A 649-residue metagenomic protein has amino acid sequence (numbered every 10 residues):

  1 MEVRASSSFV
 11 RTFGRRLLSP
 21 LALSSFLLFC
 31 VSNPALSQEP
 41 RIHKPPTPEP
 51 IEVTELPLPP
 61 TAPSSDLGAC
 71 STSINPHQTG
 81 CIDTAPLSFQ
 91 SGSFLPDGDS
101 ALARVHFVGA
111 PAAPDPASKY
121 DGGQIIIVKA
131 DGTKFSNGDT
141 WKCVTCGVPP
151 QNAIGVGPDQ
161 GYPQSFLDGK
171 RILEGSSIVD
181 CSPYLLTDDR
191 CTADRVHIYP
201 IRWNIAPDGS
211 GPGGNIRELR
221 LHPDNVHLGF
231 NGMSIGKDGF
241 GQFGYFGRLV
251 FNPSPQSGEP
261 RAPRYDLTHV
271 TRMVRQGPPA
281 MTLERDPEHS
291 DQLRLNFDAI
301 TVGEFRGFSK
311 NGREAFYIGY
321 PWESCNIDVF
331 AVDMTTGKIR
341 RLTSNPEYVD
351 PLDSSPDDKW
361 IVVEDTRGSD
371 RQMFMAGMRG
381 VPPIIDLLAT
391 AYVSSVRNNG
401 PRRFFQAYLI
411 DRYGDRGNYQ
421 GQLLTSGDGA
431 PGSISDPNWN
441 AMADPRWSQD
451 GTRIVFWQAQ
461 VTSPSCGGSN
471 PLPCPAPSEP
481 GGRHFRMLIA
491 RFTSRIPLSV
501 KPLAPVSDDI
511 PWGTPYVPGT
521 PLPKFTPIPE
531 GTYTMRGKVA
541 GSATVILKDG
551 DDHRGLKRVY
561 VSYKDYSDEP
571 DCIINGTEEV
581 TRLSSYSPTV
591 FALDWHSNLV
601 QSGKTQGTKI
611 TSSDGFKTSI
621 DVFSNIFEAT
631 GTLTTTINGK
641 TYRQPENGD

Functional and structural regions predicted by a protein language model:
M1-R15: N-terminal secretory signal peptides that target proteins for export/translocation
L18-L21, D353: Small-residue packing motifs within transmembrane alpha-helices
P20-V31: Bacterial N-terminal signal peptides
N33-S37: Sec/Tat signal peptide C-region and signal peptidase I cleavage site
Q38-D649: Sequence signature of WD/YWTD-type beta-propeller architectures
